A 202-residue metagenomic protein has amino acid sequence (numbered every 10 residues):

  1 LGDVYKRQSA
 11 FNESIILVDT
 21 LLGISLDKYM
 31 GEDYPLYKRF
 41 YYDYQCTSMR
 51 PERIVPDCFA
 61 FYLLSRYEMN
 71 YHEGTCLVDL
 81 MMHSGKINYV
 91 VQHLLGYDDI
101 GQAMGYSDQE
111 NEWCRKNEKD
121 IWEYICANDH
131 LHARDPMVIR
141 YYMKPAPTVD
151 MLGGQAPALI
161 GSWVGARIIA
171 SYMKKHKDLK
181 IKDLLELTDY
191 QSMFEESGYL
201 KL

Functional and structural regions predicted by a protein language model:
L1-Y5: Short, small-residue-biased leader/transition segments that mark boundaries at the very start of proteins
F11-I16, S192-E196: Secretory-pathway/luminal and periplasmic proteins that interact with or process carbohydrate-rich
N12-C58: Hydrophobic alpha-helical segments and helix pairs
L17, S84-G85, G165: Glycine-centered flexibility motif
L22-L26, V90, I125, Y142 (+2 more regions): Generic structural hydrophobic/aromatic packing signal, biased to beta-strands
Y41-G154: Flexible, glycine-rich surface segments
H132-L202: C-terminal soluble interaction/assembly domains
